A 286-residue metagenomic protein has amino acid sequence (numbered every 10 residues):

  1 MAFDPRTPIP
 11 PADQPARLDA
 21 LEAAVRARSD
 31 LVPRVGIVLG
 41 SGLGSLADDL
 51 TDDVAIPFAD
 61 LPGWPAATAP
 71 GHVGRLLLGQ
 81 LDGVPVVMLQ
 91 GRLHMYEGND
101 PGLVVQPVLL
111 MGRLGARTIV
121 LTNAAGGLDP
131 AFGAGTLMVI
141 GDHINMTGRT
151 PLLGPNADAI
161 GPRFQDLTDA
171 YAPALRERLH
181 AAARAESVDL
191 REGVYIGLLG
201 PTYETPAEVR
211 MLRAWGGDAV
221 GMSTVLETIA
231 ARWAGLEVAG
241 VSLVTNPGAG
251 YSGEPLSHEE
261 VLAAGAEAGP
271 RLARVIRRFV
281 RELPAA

Functional and structural regions predicted by a protein language model:
A2-L167: Metabolite-binding pocket within alpha/beta catalytic cores that recognizes anionic/polar moieties
A24, R28, A174, R178-V188 (+1 more regions): Generic non-transmembrane alpha-helical segments
A157-T168, A214-G217, S252-G265: Glycine-rich tight-turn/loop motif centered on a GG-T
I160-Y171, A183, G197, V209 (+2 more regions): Polyanion-binding loop/helix "lid" in catalytic or ligand-binding cores
A172-A234, V238: Active-site-adjacent substrate-binding region of metalloamidase/peptidase-like peptide-processing proteins
M222-E260: Zn-dependent metallopeptidase/amidohydrolase metal-coordination segment
A249-A286: His/Asp/Glu-rich mid-to-C-terminal helical/loop segments that flank catalytic regions of hydrolases
